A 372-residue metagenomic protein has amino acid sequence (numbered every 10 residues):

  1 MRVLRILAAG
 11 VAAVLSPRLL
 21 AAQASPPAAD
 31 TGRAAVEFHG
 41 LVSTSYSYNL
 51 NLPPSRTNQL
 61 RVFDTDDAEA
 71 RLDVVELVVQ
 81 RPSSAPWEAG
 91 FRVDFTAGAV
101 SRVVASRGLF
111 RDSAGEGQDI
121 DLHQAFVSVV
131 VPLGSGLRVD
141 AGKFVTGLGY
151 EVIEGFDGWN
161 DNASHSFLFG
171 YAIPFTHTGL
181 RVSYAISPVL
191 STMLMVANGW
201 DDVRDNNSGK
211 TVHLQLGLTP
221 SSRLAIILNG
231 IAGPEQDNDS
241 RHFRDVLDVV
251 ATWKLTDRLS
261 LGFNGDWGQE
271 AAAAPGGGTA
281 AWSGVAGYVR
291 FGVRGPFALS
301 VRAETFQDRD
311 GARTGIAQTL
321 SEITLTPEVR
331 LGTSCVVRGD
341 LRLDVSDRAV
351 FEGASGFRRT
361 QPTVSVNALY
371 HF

Functional and structural regions predicted by a protein language model:
V14-A21: C-terminal segment of classical bacterial N-terminal signal peptides
D30-N58, A70, F91, L224 (+1 more regions): Transmembrane beta-strand segments of Gram-negative outer membrane beta-barrel proteins
R33, P82-P86, P132-S135, T146 (+5 more regions): Outer-membrane beta-barrel channels and translocator barrels
G40, T44, L72, E76-R81 (+10 more regions): Residues on the lipid-exposed face of transmembrane beta-strands in outer-membrane beta-barrel proteins
S43-S47, D94-G98, F144-T146, M195-W200 (+8 more regions): Outer-membrane beta-barrel pore domains and translocons
Y48-A70, V100-G217, I227-P234: Surface-exposed coil loops of outer-membrane beta-barrel proteins
R61-D64, S101-V104, F110-E116, L224-F372: Outer-membrane beta-barrel pore domains
F63-V100: Glycine- and aromatic-enriched membrane insertion/assembly motifs of diderm outer-membrane and organelle channel
